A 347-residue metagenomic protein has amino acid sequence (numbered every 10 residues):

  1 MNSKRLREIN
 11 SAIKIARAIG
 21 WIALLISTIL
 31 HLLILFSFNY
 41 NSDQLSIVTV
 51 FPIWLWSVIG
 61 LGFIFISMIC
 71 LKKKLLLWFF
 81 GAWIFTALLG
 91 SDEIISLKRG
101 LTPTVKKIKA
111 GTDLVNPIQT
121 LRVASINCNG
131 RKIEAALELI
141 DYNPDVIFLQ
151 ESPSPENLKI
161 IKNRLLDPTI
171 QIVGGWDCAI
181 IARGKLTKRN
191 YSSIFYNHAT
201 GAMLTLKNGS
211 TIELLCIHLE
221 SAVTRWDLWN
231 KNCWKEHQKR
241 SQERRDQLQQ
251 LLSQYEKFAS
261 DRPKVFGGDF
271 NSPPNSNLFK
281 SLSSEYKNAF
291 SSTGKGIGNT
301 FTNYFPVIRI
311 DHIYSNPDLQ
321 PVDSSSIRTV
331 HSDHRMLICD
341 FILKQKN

Functional and structural regions predicted by a protein language model:
N2, S11-I69, L77-G81, E256-P263 (+1 more regions): Metal-dependent phosphoester-hydrolase catalytic domains
N2-K162, Q345-N347: N-terminal, active-site-proximal structural segment of metallo-dependent hydrolase catalytic domains
V48, R122-C128, A135-K159, L214-I217 (+4 more regions): Active-site beta-strand/loop signature of hydrolases that rely on acidic residues for catalysis
T86-V115, E134-A136, V146, Q150-V223 (+1 more regions): Structured beta-strand-rich core segments of catalytic domains in phosphoester-bond hydrolases
N129-R131, S154, L186, L219-A222 (+4 more regions): Short, solvent-exposed loop/turn segments at secondary-structure junctions
R131, Q150-P153, V173, I194 (+4 more regions): Extracytoplasmic/periplasmic, Sec-exported soluble proteins
Y142, L165-L166, S284-E285: Short, structured coil segments at secondary-structure junctions
R225-S241: A solvent-exposed, charged loop/short amphipathic helix patch at secondary-structure junctions
